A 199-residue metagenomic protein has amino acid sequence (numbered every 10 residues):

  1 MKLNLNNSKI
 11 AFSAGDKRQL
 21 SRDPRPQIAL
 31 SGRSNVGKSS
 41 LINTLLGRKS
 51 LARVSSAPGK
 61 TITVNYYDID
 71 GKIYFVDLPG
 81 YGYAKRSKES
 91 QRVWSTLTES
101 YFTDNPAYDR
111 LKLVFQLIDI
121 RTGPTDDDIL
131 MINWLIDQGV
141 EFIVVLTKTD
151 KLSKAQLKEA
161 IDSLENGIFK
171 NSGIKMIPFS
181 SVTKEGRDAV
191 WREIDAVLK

Functional and structural regions predicted by a protein language model:
M1-Y83, K199: Conserved G1/Walker A P-loop phosphate-binding module
L5-R18, K151-K199: Canonical P-loop GTPase G-domain recognition
I10, S34, Y67, L97-T98 (+2 more regions): Generic structural signal for conserved hydrophobic packing positions in ordered secondary structure
R18, K49-S50, Y83-R86, T125 (+2 more regions): Conserved protein kinase catalytic core
K60, I73, G80-G82, R121-G123 (+2 more regions): Conserved nucleotide-binding/hydrolysis micro-motifs of P-loop NTPases
T61, Q91-S95, T125, R187: Amphipathic alpha-helical transducer elements in NTP-driven molecular machines
D70-Y108: Conserved nucleotide-sensing/catalytic segment adjacent to the nucleotide-binding pocket in NTP-handling enzymes
E99-I174: Conserved C-terminal guanine-recognition region of P-loop GTPase G domains, centered on the G4
